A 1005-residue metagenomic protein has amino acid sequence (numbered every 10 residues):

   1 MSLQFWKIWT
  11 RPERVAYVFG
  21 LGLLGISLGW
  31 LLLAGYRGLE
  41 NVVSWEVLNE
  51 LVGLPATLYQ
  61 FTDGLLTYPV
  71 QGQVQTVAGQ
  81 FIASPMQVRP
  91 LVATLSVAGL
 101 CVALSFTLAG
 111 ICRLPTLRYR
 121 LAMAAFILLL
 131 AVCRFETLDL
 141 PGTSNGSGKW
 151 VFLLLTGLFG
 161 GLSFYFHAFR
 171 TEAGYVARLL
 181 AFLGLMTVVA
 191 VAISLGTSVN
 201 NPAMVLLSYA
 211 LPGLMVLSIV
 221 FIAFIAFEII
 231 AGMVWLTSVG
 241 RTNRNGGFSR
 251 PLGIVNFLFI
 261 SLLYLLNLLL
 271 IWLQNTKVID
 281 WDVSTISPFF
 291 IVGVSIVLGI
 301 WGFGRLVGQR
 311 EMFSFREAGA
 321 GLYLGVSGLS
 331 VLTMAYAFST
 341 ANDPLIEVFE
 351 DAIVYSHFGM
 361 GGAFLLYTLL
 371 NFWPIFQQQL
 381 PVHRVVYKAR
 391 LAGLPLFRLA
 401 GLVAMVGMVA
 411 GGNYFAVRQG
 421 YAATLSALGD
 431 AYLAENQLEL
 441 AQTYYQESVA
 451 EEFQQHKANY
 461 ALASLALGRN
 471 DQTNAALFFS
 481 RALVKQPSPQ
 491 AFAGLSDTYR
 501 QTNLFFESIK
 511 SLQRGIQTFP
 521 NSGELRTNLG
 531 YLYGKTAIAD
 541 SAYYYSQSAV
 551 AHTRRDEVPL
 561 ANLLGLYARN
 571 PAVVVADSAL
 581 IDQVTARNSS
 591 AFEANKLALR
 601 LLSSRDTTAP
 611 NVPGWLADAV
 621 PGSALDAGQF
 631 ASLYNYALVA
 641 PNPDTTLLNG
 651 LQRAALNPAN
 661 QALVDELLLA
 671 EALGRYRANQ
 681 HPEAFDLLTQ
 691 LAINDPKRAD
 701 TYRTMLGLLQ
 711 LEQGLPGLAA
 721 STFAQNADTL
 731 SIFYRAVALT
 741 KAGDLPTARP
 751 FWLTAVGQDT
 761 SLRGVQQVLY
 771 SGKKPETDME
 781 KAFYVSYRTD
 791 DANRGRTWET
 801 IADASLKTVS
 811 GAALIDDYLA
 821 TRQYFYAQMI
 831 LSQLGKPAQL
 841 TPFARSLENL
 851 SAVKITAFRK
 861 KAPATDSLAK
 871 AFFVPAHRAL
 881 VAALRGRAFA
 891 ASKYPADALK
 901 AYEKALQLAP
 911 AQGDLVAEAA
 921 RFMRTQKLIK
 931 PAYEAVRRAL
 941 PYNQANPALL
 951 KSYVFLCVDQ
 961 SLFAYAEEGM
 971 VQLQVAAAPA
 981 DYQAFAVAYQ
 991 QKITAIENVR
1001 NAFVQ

Functional and structural regions predicted by a protein language model:
P141-G157, M215-A226, V283-V385: Membrane-embedded alpha-helical segments of integral membrane proteins
A177, T237-R241, Q442, A475-R481 (+15 more regions): Alpha-helical repeat scaffolds
V386-G420: Internal/C-terminal transmembrane anchor helices
R418-I538: Soluble catalytic regions of membrane-associated enzymes that act on cell-envelope and secretory-pathway components
S426, K457-A461, Q490-L495, E524-Y531 (+13 more regions): Alpha-solenoid helical repeat scaffolds
E435, R469, T502, T536 (+12 more regions): Structural motif corresponding to the intra-repeat A-B loop/turn of tetratricopeptide repeats
F453, Q486-P487, P520, R554 (+11 more regions): Short coil turns that delineate tetratricopeptide repeat
